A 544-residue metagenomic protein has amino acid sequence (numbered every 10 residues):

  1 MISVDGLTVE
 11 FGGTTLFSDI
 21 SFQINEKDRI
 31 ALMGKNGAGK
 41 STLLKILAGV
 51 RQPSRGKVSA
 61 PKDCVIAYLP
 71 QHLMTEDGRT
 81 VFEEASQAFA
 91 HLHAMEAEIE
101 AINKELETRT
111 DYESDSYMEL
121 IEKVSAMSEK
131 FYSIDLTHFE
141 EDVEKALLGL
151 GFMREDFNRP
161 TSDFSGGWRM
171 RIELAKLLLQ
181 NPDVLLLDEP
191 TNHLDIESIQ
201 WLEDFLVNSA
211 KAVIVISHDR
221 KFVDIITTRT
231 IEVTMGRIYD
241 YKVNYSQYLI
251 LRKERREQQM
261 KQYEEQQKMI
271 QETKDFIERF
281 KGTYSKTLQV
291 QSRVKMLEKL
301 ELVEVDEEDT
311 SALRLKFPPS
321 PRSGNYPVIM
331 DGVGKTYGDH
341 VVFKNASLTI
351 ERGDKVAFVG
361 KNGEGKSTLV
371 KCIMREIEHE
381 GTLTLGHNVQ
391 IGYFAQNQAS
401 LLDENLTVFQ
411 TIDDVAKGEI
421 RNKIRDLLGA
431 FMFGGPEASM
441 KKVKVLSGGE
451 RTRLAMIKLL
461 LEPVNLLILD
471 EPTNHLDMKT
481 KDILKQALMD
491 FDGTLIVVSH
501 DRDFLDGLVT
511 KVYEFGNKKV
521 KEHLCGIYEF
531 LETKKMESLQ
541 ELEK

Functional and structural regions predicted by a protein language model:
M1-K261, A312, K316-K544: ABC ATP-binding cassette signature C-motif
I102, R109, I134, E141 (+5 more regions): Hydrophobic stripe of amphipathic alpha-helices that form coiled-coil interfaces
E144-L150, D275-R279, K295-L300: Short amphipathic coiled-coil heptad-repeat segments
E155, K268, V305-E308: Short, flexible active-site-proximal loops enriched in glycine and acidic residues
Q259-K281, K286-K295, S311, E532-K544: ABC ATPase nucleotide-binding domains
R293-S311, K355: ABC transporter TMD-NBD coupling linker
